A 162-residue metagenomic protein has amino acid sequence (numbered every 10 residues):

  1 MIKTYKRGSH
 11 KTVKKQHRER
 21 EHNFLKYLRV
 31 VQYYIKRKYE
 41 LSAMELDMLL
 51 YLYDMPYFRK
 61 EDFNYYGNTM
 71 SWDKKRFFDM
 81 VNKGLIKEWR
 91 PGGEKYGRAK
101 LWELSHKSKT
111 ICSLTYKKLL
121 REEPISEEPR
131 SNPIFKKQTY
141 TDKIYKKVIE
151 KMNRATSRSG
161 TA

Functional and structural regions predicted by a protein language model:
M1-K11, G160: Eukaryotic partner-binding/assembly regions in large regulatory complexes
K14-M48: Short alpha-helical segments that sit at the start of domains
S42, P91-K117: Short, cationic-aromatic polyanion-contact patches
M48-M55, I111: Short amphipathic alpha-helical elements of helix-turn-helix/winged-helix folds
M55-G67: Short acidic, hydrophobic short linear motifs in intrinsically disordered regions
N68-N82: Short amphipathic alpha-helical interaction segments
V81-E94: A short, conserved structural fragment
H106-Y140: Short, amphipathic alpha-helical interaction segments positioned at domain boundaries
